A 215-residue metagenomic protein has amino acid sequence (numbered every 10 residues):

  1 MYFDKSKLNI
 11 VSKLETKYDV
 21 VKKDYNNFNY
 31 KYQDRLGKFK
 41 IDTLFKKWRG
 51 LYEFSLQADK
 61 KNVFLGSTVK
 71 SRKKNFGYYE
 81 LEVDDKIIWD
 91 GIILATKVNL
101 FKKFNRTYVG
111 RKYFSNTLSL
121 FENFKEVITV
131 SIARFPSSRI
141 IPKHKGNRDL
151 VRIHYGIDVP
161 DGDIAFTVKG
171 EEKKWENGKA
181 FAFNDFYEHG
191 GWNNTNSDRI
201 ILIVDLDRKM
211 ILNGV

Functional and structural regions predicted by a protein language model:
M1-V151, D158, G162-I164, V168 (+3 more regions): Fe(II)/2-oxoglutarate oxygenase catalytic core
S137, E171, Y187: A generic "binding-loop/recognition-motif" signal
R152-G156, K173, F181: His/acidic/aromatic-lined binding-pocket segments of jelly-roll/cupin-type domains and related regulatory beta-sandwich
K174-E188: Conserved metal-binding segment of the jelly-roll/cupin
D205: An acidic, glycine-/histidine-flanked metal-binding catalytic module
